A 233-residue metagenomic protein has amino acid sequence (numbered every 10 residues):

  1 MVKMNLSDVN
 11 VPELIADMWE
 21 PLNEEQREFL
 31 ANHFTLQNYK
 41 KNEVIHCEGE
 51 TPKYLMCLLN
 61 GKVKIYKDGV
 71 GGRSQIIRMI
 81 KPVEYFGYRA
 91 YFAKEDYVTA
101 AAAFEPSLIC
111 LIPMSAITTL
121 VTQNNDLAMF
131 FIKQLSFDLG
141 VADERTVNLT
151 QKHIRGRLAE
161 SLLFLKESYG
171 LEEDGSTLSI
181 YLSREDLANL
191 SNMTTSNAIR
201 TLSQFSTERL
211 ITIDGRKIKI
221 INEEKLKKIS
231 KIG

Functional and structural regions predicted by a protein language model:
M1-K41, A90-F92: Cyclic nucleotide-binding regulatory module and flanking cytosolic helices
M18, E43-E105: Cyclic nucleotide-binding regulatory domains
Q26, R78-G140: Cyclic-nucleotide recognition modules
E28-F29, I45-G49, E172: Short loop/turn motifs at secondary-structure junctions and domain boundaries
L55, M79, A103, L111 (+2 more regions): Short aromatic/basic micro-patch
N60, S115-A116, F137, E185 (+1 more regions): Alpha-helix/helix-capping structural signal
T122-N192: Polybasic "coupling" helices that flank or enter modular domains
E167-G233: Phosphate-/nucleic-acid-contacting segments
